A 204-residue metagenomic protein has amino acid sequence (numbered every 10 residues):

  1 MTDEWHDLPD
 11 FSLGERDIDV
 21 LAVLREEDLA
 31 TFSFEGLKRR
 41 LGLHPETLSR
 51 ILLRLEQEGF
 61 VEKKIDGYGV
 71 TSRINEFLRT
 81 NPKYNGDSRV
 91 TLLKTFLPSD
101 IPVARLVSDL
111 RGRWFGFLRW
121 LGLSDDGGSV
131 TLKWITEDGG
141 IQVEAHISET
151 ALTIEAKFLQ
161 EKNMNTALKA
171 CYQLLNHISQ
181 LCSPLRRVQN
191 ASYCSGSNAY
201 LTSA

Functional and structural regions predicted by a protein language model:
E4-D17, D66-N85: Short, cationic-aromatic polyanion-contact patches
G14-A30: Short amphipathic alpha-helical interface segments
D28-R40: Short acidic, hydrophobic short linear motifs in intrinsically disordered regions
G42-Q57: Short amphipathic alpha-helical interaction segments
E56-D66: A short, conserved structural fragment
R79, G86-D87, K169, L181: Long, contiguous binding/interaction regions
N81-T131: Short Lys/Arg-enriched alpha/beta "domain-start" segment
F117-A204: Charged, low-complexity intrinsically disordered regulatory/assembly segments
